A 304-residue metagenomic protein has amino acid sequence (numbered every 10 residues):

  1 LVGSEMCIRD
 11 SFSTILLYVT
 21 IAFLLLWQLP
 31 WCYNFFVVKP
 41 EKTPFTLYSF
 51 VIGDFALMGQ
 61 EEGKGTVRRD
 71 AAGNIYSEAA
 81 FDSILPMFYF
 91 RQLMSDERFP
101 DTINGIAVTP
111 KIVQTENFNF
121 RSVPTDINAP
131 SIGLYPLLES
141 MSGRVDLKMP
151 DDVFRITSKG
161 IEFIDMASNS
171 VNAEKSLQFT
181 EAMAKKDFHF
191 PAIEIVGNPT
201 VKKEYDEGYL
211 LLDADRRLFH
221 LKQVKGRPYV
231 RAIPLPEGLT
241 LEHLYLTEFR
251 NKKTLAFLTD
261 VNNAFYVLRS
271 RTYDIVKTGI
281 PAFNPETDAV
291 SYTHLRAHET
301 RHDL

Functional and structural regions predicted by a protein language model:
L1-S11, T293-T300: Conserved small/polar residues in nucleotide/adenosyl-binding loops
T14-W31: Hydrophobic membrane-insertion alpha-helices, especially the h-region of bacterial N-terminal signal peptides
W31-F55: Alpha-helical transmembrane signal-anchor/signal-peptide segments
D54-S77, D82, P86, R91 (+7 more regions): Short beta-strand elements that form the blades of beta-propeller/WD-repeat-like and other beta-sheet-rich scaffold
K111-I132, F163-H189, H220-L235, A264-F283: Surface-exposed loop/turn elements that mediate protein-protein interactions on large endomembrane-trafficking
P136-R144, F190-P199, L239-E248, P281-Y292: Repeated scaffold domains used in trafficking and secretory/extracellular systems, primarily beta-propellers
F188, I195-E237, T247: Secondary-structure-rich domain cores
D274-L304: Membrane-proximal extracellular "stem/stalk" segments of glycoproteins immediately N-terminal to a transmembrane helix
